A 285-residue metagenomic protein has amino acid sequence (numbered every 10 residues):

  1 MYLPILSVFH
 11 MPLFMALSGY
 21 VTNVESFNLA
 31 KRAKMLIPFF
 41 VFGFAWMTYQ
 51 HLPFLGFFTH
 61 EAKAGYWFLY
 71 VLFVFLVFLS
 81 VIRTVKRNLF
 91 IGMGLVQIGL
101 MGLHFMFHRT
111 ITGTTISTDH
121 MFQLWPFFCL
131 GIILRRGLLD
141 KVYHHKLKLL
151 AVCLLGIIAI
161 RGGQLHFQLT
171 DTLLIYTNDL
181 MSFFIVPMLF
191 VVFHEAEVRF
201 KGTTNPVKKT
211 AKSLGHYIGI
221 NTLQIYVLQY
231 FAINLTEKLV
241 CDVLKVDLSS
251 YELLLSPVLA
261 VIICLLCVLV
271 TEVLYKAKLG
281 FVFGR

Functional and structural regions predicted by a protein language model:
M1-R285: Alpha-helical transmembrane segments and their immediate juxtamembrane cytosolic regions
